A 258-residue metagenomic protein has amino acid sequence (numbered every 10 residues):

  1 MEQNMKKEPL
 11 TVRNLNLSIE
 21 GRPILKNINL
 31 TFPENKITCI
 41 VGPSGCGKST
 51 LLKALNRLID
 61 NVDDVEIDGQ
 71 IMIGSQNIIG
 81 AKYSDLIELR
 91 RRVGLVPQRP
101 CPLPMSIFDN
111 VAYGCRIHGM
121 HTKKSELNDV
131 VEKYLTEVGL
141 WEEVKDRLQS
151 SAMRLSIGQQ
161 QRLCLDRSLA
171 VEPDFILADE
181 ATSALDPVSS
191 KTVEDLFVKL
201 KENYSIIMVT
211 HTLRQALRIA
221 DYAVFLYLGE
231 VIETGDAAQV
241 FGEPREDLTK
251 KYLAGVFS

Functional and structural regions predicted by a protein language model:
E66, N77-G94, I117, V240-P244: ABC ATPase NBD coupling module
Q70-N77, K124-D146: Conserved ABC ATPase "signature" region
Q149-L155, Q159: Conserved ABC ATPase signature
E172: Conserved catalytic motifs of ABC-family nucleotide-binding domains
I176-D179: Catalytic Walker B motif of ABC-type/P-loop ATPase nucleotide-binding domains
S190-E202: Helical segment within the ABC ATPase nucleotide-binding domain
